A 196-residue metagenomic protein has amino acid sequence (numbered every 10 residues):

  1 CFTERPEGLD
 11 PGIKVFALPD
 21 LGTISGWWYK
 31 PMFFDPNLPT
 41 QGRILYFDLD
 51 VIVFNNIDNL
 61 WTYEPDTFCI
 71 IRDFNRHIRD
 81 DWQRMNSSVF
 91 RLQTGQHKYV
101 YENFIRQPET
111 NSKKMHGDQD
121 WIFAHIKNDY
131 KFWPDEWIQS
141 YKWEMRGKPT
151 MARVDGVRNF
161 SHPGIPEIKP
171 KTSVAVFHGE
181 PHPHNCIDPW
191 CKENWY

Functional and structural regions predicted by a protein language model:
C1-E4, I44-L45, V51, F68-I70 (+3 more regions): Short, hydrophobic beta-strand segments that form beta-sheet elements in well-ordered domains
C1-G26, L38-T40, P181-P183, W195: N-terminal anchoring/stem segment of glycosyltransferases
P11, I24-Y29, H77-M85, C186: Short, charged, surface-exposed secondary-structure boundary motifs
V15-A17, Y29-W82, R91-L92: GT-A fold catalytic core of metal-dependent nucleotide-sugar glycosyltransferases, centered on the diacidic
K30, F47, M85-S88, D118 (+1 more regions): Residues that flank catalytic or metal-binding motifs in active/ligand-binding sites
L38, W82-R84, P166-P170: Extracellular/periplasmic catalytic domains that process cell-envelope and extracellular macromolecules
M85-H97: Substrate-binding rim/cap in mid-to-C-terminal beta-strand-loop elements of soluble/periplasmic
T94-Y196: Catalytic core and acceptor-binding pocket of nucleotide-sugar-dependent glycosyltransferases
